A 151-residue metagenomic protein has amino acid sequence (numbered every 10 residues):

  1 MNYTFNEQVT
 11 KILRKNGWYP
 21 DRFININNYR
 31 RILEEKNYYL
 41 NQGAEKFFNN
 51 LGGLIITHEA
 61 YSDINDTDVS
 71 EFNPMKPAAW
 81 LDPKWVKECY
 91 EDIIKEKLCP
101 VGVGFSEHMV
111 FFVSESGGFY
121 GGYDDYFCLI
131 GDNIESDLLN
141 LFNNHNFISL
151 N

Functional and structural regions predicted by a protein language model:
M1-H108, S149: A surface-exposed partner-binding patch
V113-S116: Short acidic-glycine loop/turn motifs at beta-strand connectors
F119-Y126: Short, compact, well-ordered microdomains
F127-N151: Compact, glycine/acidic-enriched structural inserts
